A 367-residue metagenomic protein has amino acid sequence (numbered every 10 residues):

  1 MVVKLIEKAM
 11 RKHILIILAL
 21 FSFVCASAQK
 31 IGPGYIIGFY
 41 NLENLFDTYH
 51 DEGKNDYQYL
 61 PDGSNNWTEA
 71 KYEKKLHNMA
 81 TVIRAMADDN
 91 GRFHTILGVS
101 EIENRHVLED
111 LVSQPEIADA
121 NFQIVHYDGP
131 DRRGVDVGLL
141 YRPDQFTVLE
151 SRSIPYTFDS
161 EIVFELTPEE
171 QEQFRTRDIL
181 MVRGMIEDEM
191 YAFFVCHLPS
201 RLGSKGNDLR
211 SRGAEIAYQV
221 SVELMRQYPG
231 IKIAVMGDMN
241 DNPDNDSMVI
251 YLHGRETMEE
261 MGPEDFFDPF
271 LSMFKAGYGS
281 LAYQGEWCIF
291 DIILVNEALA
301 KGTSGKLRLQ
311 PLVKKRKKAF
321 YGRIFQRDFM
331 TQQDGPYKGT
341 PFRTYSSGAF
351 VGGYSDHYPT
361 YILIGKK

Functional and structural regions predicted by a protein language model:
M1-G32: Bacterial Sec-dependent N-terminal signal peptides
S27-P115, N121, V125-V137, F320-R323 (+5 more regions): N-terminal, active-site-proximal structural segment of metallo-dependent hydrolase catalytic domains
Q29, V222-I233, D241-K367: Metal-dependent phosphoester-hydrolase catalytic domains
K30-I37, F46, Q145-T147, F174-S200 (+1 more regions): Beta-strand-turn-beta hairpins that frame and shape the catalytic cleft of phosphate-ester-processing enzymes
L42, I102, L198, D238-M239: Active-site metal-binding loops of divalent metal-dependent hydrolases
G53, I186-Q219: Metal-dependent phosphoester/phosphodiester hydrolase catalytic core
I102-M190: Structured beta-strand-rich core segments of catalytic domains in phosphoester-bond hydrolases
N104-H106, R132, R201-G203, N240-D246: Active-site environment of divalent metal-dependent phosphoester hydrolases
